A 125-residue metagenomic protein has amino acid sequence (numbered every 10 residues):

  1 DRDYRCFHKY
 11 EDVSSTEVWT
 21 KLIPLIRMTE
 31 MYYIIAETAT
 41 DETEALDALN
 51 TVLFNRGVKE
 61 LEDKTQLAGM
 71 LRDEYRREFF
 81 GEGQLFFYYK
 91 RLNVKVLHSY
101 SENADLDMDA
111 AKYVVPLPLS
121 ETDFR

Functional and structural regions predicted by a protein language model:
D1-R125: Acidic/polar-rich alpha-helix caps and helix-coil junctions
